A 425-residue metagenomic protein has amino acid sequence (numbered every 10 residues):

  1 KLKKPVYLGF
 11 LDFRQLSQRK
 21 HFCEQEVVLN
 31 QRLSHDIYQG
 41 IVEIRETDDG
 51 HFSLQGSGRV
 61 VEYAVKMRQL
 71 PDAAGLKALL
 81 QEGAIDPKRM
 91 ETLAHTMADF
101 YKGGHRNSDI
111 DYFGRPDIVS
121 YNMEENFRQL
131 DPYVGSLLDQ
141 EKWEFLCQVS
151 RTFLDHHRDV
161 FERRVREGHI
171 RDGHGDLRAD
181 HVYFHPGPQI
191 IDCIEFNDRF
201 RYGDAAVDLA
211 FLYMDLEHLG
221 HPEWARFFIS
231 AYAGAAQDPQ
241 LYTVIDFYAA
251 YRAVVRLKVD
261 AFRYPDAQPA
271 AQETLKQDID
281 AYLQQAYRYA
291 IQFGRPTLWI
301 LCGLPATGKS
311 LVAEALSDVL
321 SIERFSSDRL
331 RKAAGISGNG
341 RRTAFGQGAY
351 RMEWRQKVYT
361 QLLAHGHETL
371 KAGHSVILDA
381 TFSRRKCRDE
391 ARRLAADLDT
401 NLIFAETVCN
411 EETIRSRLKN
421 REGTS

Functional and structural regions predicted by a protein language model:
K1-H174, A179-V255: Conserved ATP-binding subdomain of kinase catalytic cores across diverse folds
H169, F293-W299, A372-H374: Pre-Walker A (Motif I) flank of P-loop NTPase domains
K258-L301: ATP/Mg2+ or Mg2+-diphosphate-binding catalytic cores that bind nucleotide phosphates or diphosphates via glycine-rich
L304-P305: The conserved Walker
K309: Conserved lysine of the Walker
V312, L316: Hydrophobic positions on the alpha1 helix immediately C-terminal to the Walker A/P-loop
S317-H374, S416: Conserved substrate/cofactor phosphate-moiety recognition/catalytic segment in nucleotide-dependent phosphotransferases
I336, T343-E353, A396-S425: A glycine- and Lys/Arg-enriched "phosphate-lid" helix/loop adjacent to the NTP-binding pocket of small-molecule kinases
